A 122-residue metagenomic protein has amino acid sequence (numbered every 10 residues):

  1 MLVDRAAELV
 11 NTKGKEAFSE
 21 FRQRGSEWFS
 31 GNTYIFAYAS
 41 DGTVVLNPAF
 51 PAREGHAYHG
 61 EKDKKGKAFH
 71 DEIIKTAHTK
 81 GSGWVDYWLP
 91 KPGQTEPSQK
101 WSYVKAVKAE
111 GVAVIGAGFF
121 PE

Functional and structural regions predicted by a protein language model:
M1-E122: N-terminal membrane-sensor/transducer module of prokaryotic signaling receptors
